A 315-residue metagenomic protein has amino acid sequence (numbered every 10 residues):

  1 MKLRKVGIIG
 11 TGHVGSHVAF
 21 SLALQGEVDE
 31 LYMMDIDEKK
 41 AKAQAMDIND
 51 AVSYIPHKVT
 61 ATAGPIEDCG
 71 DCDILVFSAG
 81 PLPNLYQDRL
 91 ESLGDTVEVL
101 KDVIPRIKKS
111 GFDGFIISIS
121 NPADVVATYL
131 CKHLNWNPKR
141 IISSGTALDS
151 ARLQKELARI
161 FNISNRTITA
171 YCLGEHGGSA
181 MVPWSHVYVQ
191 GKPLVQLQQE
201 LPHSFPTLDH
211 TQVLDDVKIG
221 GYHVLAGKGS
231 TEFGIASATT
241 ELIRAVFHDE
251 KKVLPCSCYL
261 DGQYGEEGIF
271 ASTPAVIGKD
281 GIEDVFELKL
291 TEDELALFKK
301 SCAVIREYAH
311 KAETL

Functional and structural regions predicted by a protein language model:
T11-G12: Glycine-rich Rossmann-fold phosphate-binding loop(s) that bind the pyrophosphate of adenine dinucleotide cofactors
G15-S16: N-terminal Rossmann-fold NAD(P) dinucleotide-binding loop
Q25-D29, N135-W136: Conserved S-adenosyl-L-methionine
I36-C72, R306-L315: Conserved N-terminal Rossmann-fold NAD(P) cofactor-binding segment
Y54-F115: Rossmann-like NAD(P)-binding element
R89-Q154: Rossmann-like NAD(P)(H) cofactor-binding subdomain of soluble oxidoreductases
L134-R140, D149-E292, A296-L315: C-terminal substrate-binding/catalytic lobe of Rossmann-fold NAD(P)-dependent dehydrogenases
